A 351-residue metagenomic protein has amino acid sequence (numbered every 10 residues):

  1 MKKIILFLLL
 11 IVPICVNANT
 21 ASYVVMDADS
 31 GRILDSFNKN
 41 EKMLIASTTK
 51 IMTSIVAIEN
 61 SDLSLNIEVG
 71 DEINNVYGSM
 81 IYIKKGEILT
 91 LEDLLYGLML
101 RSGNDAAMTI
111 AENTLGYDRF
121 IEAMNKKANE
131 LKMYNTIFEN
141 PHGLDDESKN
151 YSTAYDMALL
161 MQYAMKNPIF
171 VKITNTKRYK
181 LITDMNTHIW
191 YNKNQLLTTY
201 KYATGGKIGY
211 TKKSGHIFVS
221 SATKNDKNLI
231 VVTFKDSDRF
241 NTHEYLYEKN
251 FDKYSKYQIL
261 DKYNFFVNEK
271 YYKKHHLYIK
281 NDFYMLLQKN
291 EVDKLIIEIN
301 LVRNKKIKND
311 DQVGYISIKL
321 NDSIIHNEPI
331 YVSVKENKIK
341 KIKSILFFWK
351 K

Functional and structural regions predicted by a protein language model:
I4-I14: Sec-dependent N-terminal signal peptides
L10-I11, A46, G205: Residue-level signal for helical boundary/lining positions with a hydrophobic bias
V16-P168: Active-site-adjacent loops and short helices of periplasmic peptidoglycan-processing enzymes
Y134, K149-Y151, Y155-K351: Domain-terminus/edge residues, biased toward the C-terminal soluble/receptor-binding domains of extracytoplasmic
